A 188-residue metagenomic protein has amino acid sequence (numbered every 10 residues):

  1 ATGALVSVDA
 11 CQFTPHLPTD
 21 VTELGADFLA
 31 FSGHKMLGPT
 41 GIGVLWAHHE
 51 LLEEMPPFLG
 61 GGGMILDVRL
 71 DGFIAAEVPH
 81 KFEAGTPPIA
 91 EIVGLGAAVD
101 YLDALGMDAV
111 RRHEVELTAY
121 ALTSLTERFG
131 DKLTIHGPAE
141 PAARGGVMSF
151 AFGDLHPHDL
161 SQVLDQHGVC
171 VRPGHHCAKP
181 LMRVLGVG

Functional and structural regions predicted by a protein language model:
A1-G188: Pyridoxal 5′-phosphate
